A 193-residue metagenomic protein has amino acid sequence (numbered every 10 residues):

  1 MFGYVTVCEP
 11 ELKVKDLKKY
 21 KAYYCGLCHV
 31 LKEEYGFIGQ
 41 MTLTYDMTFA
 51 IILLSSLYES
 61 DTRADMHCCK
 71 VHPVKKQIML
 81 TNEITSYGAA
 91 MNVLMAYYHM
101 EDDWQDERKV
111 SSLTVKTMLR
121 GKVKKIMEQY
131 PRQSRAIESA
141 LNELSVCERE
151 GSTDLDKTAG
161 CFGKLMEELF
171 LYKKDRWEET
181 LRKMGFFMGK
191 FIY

Functional and structural regions predicted by a protein language model:
M1-K164, E168-M184, Y193: Acidic catalytic motifs of isoprenoid enzymes
